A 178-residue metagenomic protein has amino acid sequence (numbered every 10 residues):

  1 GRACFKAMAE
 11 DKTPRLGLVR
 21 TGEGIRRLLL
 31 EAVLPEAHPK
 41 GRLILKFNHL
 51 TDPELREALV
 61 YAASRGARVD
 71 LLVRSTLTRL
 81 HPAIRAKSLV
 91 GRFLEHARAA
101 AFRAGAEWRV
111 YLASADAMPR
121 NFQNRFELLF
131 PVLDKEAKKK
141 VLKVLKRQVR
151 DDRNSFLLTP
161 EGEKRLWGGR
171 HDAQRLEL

Functional and structural regions predicted by a protein language model:
G1-D11: Polar, glycine-rich mid-to-C-terminal structural blocks that act as macromolecule-binding/assembly scaffolds
A7-A9, G22, R26-L178: PLD/PLD-like phosphodiesterase catalytic module centered on the HKD motif
L16: Basic, alpha-helical interaction scaffolds
